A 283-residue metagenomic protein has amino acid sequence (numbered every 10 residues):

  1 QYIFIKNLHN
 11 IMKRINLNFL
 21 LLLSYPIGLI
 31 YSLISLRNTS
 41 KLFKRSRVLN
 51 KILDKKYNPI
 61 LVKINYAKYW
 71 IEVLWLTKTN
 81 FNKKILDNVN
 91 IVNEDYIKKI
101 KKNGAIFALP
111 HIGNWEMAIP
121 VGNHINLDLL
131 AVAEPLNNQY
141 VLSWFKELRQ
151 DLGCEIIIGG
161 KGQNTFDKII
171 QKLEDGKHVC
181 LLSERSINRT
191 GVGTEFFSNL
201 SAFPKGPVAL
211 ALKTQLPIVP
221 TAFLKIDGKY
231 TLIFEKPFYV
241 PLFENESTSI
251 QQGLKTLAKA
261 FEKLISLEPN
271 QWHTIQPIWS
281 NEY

Functional and structural regions predicted by a protein language model:
Q1-L109: Membrane-anchoring hydrophobic helices of lipid-metabolizing enzymes
I34, I52-L61, K98-K102, H124 (+1 more regions): Non-catalytic C-terminal accessory region of glycerolipid acyltransferases and related lyso-lipid remodeling enzymes
T39-R45, N137-Q139, L200-P204: Active-site metal-coordination segments of metallo-dependent hydrolases
N82-V89, E155-G160, F196-S198, F243 (+1 more regions): Short, flexible loop segments at the rims of nucleotide/cofactor-binding pockets, characterized by
D87-N90, I112, N138, G159-Q163 (+2 more regions): A conditional alpha-helix N-cap/helix-loop micro-motif detector
V92-E94, V132-E134, G159-G160, E235-P237 (+1 more regions): Conserved beta-strand termini and adjacent loop/short-helix elements that scaffold enzyme active sites in alpha/beta
G104-K161, R189-G191: Catalytic core of membrane glycerolipid acyltransferases/transacylases, capturing the structured, soluble-facing
